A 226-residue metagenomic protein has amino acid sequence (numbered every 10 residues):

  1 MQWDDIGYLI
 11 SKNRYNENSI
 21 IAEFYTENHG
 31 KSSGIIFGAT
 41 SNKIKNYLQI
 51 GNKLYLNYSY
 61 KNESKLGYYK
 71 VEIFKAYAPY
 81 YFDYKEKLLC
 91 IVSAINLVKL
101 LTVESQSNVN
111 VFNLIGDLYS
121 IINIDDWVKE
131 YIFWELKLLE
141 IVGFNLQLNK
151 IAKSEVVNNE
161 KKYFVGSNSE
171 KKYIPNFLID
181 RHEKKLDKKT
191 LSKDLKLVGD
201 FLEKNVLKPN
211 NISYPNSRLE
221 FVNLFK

Functional and structural regions predicted by a protein language model:
M1-I20, Y25-K226: Non-catalytic alpha-helical scaffolds and adjoining flexible linkers that form interface surfaces for assembly
